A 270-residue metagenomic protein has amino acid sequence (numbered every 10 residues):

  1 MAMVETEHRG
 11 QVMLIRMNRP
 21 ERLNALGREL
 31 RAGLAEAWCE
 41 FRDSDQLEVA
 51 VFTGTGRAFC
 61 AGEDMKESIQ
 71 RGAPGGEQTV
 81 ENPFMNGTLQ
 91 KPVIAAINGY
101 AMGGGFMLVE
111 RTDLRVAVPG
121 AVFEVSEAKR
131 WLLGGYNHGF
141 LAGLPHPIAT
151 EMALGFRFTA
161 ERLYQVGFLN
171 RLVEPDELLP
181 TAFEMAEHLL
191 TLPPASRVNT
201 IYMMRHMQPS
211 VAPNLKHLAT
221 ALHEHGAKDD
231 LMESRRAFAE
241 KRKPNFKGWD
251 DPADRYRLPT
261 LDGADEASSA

Functional and structural regions predicted by a protein language model:
M1-T55, P259-A270: Conserved CoA-thioester-binding segment of acyl-CoA-metabolizing enzymes
M3, A32, C39, Q46 (+3 more regions): Glycine- (often His-adjacent) and acidic-residue-rich active-site loop that binds/positions the CoA thioester
G10, H146-T150, R197-T200, A219 (+1 more regions): A general structural signal for well-ordered alpha-helical segments in protein cores
I15, F52, D64, L108-E110 (+3 more regions): Hydrophobic/aromatic residues within transmembrane alpha-helices of multi-pass small-molecule transporters
S44, Q90, K228, K241-K243: Acidic-histidine catalytic/liganding microenvironments
G87-A195, K228: Crotonase-fold acyl-CoA enzyme core
V116-A121, L169-H217, H223, D229 (+1 more regions): C-terminal long alpha-helix characteristic of the crotonase
